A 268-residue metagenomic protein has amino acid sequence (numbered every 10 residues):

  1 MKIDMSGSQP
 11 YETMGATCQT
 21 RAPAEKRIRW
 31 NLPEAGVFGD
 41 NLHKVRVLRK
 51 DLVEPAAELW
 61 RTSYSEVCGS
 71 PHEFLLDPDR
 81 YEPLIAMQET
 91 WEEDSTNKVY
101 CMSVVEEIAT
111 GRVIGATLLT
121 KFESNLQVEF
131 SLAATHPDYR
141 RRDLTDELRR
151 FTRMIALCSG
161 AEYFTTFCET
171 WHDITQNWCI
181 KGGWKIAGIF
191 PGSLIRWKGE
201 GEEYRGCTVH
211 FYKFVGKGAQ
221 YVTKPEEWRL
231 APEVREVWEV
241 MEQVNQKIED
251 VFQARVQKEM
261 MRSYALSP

Functional and structural regions predicted by a protein language model:
D4-Y11, A16, W178-F190: Conserved acetyl-CoA-binding loop of GNAT-fold acetyltransferases
H43-E58, V67-S70: A short beta-loop-alpha structural element at the N-terminal edge of CoA-dependent acyl/N-acetyltransferase catalytic
W60-P137: A conserved beta-strand-loop-helix scaffold within acyl/acetyltransferase catalytic domains
T135, R141-L157, T166: Conserved acetyl-CoA-binding loop-helix of GNAT-fold acetyltransferases
A156-T170, W178: Conserved GNAT acetyl-CoA-binding A-motif
F167, I180-E202: Conserved catalytic-core motifs of GNAT/GCN5-like acyltransferases
L194-K247: C-terminal "cap" of GNAT-fold acetyltransferases
